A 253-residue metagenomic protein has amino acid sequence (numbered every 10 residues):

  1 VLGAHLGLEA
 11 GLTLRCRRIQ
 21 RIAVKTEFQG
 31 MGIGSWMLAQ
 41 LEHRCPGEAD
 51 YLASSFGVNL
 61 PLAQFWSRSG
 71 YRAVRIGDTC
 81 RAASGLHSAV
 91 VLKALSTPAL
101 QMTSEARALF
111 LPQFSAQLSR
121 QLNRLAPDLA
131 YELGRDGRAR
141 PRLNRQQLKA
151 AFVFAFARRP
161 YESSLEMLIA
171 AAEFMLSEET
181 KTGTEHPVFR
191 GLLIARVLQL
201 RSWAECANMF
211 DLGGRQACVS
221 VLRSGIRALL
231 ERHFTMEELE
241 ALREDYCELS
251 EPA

Functional and structural regions predicted by a protein language model:
V1-I22, H43-A253: Terminal substrate-recognition subdomain of acyl/acetyltransferases
R21-R44: Conserved acetyl-CoA-binding loop-helix of GNAT-fold acetyltransferases
